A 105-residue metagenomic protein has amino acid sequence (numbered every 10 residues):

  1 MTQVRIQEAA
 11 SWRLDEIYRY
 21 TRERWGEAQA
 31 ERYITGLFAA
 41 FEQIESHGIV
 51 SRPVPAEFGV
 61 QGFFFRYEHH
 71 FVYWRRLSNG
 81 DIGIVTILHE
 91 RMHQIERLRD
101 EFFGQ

Functional and structural regions predicted by a protein language model:
M1-I34: Arg/Lys-rich, positively charged N-terminal/basic patches that mediate binding to nucleic acids
R13, G36, A40-Q43, F64: Residue-level recognition of specific faces of alpha-helices
I17, T21, F41-I44, G48: Hydrophobic recognition helices of helix-based DNA-binding modules
A39, I49-D81: Basic/aromatic recognition patch in beta-strand/loop cores that engages polyanionic ligands
F71, R75-Q105: Enriched for short, Lys/Arg-rich terminal
